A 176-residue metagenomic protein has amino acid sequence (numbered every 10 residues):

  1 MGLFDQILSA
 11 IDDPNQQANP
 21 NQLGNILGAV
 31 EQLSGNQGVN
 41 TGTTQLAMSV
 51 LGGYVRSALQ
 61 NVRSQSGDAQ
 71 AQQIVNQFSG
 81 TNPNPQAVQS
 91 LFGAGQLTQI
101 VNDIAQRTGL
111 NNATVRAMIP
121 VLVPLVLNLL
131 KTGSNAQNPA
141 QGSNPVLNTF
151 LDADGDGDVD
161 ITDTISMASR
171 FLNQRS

Functional and structural regions predicted by a protein language model:
M1-S176: A structural "flexibility-hinge" signal
